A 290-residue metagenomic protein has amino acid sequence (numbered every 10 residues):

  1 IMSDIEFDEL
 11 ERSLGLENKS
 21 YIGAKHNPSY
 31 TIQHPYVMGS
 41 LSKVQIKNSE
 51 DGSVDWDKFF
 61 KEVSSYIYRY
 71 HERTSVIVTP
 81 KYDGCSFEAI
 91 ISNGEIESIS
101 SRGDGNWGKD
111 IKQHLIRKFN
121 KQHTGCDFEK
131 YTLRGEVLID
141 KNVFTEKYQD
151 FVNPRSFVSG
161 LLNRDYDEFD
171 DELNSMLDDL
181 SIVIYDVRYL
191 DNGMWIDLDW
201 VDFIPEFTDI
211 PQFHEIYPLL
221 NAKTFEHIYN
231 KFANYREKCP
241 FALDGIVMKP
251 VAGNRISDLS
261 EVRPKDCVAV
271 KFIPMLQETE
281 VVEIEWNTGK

Functional and structural regions predicted by a protein language model:
I1-H123, K249, N254-C267: Phosphate/adenylate-binding "loop-and-lid" substructures adjacent to NTP/NAD/dNTP-binding pockets in NTP-dependent
M2-I5, R134, Q149: Contiguous, well-folded functional domains in the mature portion of proteins
I32-P35, Y70-E72, D127-E129, M176 (+1 more regions): A short, polar/charged loop/turn motif at coil->beta-strand junctions and beta-hairpin connectors
N48-V54, F60, G108-D110, L115-I116 (+2 more regions): Long, charge-dense accessory insertions within large macromolecular proteins
E72-T79, K130, P211-H214: Short secondary-structure capping/junction motifs at helix and strand boundaries
P80, I99, Y131, S156 (+1 more regions): Short glycine- and Lys/Arg-enriched binding-loop motifs that mark or flank ligand-binding interfaces
E129-V137: Long, non-coiled-coil amphipathic alpha-helical linker/lever segments that couple catalytic cores to other domains
